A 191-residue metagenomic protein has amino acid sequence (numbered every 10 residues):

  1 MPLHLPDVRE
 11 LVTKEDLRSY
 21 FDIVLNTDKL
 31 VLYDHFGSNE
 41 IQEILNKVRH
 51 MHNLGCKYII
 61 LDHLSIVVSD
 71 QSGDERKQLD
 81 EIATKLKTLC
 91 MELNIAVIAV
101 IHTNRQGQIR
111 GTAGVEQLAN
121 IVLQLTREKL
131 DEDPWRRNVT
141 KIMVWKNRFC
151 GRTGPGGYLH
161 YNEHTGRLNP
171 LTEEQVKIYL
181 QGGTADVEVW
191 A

Functional and structural regions predicted by a protein language model:
L3-L11, R18-V24, I41-I59, G73 (+3 more regions): C-terminal regions of RecA-like/P-loop NTPase motor modules
P6-E10, V31-S38, V68-D80: Flexible beta-alpha connector loops of hexameric P-loop NTPases
L25-K29: Short, charged loop segments at secondary-structure junctions
L30, I59-I60: Short, charged N-terminal helix-start/capping segments
H63: Walker B catalytic acidic pair
I95, A99-H102: Conserved H-loop
